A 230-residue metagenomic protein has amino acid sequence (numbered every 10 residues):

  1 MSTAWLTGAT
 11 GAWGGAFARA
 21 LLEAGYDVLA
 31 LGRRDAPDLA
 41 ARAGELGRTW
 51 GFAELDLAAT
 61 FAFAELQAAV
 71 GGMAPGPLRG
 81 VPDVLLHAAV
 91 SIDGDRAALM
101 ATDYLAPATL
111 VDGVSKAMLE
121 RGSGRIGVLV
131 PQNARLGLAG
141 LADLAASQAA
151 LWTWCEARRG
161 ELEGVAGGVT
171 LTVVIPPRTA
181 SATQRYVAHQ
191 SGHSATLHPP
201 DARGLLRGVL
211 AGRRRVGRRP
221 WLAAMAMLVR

Functional and structural regions predicted by a protein language model:
T10-G11: Conserved glycine-rich cofactor-binding loop
Y26-L39: Conserved glycine-rich Rossmann-like NAD(P)H-binding loop of the short-chain dehydrogenase/reductase
L46-F61: Rossmann-fold cofactor-recognition segment
L86-D93: Conserved NAD(P)H cofactor-binding loop of Rossmann-fold oxidoreductase domains
D95-L99: Substrate-binding pocket helix/loop in short-chain dehydrogenase/reductase
A108-T109, V173-V174, H189-M227: C-terminal helical subdomain
G127-A150, C155-E156, G160-E163: Catalytic loop of short-chain dehydrogenase/reductase
